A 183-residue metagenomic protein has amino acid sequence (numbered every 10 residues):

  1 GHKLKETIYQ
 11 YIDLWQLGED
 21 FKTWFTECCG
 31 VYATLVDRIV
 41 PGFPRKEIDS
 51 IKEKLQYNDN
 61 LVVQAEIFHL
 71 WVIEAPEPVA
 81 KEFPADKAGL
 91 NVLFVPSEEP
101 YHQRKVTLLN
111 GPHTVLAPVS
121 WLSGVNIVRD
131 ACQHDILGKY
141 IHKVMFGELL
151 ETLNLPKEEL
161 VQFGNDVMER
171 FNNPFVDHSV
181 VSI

Functional and structural regions predicted by a protein language model:
G1-I183: Substrate/ligand-engaging "lid" and interaction regions
